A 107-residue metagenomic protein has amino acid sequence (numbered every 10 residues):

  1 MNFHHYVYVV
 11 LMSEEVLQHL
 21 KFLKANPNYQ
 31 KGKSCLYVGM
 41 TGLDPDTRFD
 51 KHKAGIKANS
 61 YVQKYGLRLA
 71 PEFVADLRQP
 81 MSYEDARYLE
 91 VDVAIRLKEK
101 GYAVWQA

Functional and structural regions predicted by a protein language model:
M1-D50, E84-V93: GIY-YIG nuclease catalytic motif and its immediate N-terminal context
L43-D46, D50-A107: Aromatic/basic micro-patches that form nucleic-acid/chromatin recognition or nuclease catalytic surfaces
